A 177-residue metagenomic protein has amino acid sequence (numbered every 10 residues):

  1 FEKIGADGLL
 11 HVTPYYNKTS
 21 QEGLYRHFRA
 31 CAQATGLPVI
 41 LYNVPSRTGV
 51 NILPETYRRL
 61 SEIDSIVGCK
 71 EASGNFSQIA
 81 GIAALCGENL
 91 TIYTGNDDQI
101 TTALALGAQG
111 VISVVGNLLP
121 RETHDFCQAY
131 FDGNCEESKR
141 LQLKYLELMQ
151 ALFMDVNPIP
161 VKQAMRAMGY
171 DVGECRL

Functional and structural regions predicted by a protein language model:
F1-G49: Active-site beta->alpha loop and helix N-cap motifs at the rims of alpha/beta catalytic domains
P14-N17, E122, E174: A short acidic, helix-capping loop that chelates divalent metal ions and anchors anionic groups
Y25, D97, P158: Glycine-rich phosphate-binding loop at the start of an alpha helix
R29, I100, K162: Short glycine-/small-residue-rich flexible loop motifs, especially phosphate/cofactor-binding loops
Q33-A34, R47-F153: Catalytic alpha/beta core domains of metabolic enzymes, predominantly
N43, S65-I66, R176-L177: Glycine-rich phosphate-binding "P-loop"
L104-G107, L146-L177: Conserved short secondary-structure transition element at the edge of the structured enzyme core that lines
